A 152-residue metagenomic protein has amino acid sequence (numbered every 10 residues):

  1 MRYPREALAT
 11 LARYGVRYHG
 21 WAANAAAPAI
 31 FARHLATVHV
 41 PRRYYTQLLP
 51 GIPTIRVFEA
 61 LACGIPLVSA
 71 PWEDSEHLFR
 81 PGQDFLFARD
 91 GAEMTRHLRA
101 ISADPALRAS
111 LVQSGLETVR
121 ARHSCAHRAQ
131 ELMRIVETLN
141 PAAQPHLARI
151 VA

Functional and structural regions predicted by a protein language model:
M1-A62, P66, W72-L78: Nucleotide-sugar donor-binding catalytic core of glycosyltransferases
V16-H19, L49, Q83, D104 (+1 more regions): Generic anion/oxyanion-binding catalytic loop in active/binding sites
I55, R89, H123: Residue-level signal for the nucleotide or nucleotide-sugar donor/cofactor binding architecture
A60, F85, S124: Hydrophobic, well-ordered secondary-structure elements that form the walls of internal hydrophobic environments
L67-A70, Q83-R89, I135-A148: Short, contiguous hydrophobic alpha-helices characteristic of membrane insertion segments
E76-H97: Change "using UDP/GDP/dTDP sugars" to "using nucleotide sugars
T95-A152: C-terminal amphipathic helix plus adjacent low-complexity, charged tail appended to glycosyltransferase catalytic
